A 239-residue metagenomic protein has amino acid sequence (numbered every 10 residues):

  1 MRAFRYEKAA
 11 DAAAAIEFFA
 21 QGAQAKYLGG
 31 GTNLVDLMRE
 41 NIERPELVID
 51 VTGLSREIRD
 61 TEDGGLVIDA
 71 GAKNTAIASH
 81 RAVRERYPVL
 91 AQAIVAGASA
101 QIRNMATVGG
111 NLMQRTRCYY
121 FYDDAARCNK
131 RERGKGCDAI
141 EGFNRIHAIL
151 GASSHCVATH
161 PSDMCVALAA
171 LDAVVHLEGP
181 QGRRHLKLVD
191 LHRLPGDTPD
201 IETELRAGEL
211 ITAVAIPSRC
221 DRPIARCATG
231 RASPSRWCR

Functional and structural regions predicted by a protein language model:
M1-R239: C-terminal structural segment of proteins
